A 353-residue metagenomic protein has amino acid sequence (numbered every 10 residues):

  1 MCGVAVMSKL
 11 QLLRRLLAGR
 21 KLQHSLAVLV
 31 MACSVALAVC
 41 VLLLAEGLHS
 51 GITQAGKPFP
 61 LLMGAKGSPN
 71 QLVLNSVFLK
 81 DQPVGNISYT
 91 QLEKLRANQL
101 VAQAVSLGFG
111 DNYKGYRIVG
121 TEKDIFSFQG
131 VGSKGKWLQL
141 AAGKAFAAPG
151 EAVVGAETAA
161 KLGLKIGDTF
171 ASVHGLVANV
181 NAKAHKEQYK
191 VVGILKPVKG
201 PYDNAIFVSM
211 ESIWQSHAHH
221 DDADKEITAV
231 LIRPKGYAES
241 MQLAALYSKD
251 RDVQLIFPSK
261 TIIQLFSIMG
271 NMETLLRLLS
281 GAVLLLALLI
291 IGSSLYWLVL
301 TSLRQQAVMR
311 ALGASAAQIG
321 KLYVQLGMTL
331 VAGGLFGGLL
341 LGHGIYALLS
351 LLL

Functional and structural regions predicted by a protein language model:
M1-G19, T53, P60, E211 (+1 more regions): Feature of multi-pass inner-membrane transport and sensor proteins that recognizes transmembrane helices together
C2-V39, S259, S315, V324: N-terminal Sec/SRP start-transfer signal
V35-K66: Alpha-helical transmembrane segments
L44, L48, I52, I268 (+3 more regions): Juxtamembrane alpha-helical signal-transduction segment immediately C-terminal to a transmembrane helix
Q71-L79, V84-D222: A structural signal for hydrophobic secondary-structure junctions, strongest on transmembrane helix-loop-helix units
K183-E273: Mechanotransmission and gating elements of multispan inner-membrane complexes involved in transport and envelope
G270-A287: Loop-to-helix entry region at the N-terminal start of transmembrane alpha-helices in multi-pass membrane transporters
V283-L286, I290-G292, Y296, L303-L349: Transmembrane alpha-helical interface segments in multi-pass membrane proteins
